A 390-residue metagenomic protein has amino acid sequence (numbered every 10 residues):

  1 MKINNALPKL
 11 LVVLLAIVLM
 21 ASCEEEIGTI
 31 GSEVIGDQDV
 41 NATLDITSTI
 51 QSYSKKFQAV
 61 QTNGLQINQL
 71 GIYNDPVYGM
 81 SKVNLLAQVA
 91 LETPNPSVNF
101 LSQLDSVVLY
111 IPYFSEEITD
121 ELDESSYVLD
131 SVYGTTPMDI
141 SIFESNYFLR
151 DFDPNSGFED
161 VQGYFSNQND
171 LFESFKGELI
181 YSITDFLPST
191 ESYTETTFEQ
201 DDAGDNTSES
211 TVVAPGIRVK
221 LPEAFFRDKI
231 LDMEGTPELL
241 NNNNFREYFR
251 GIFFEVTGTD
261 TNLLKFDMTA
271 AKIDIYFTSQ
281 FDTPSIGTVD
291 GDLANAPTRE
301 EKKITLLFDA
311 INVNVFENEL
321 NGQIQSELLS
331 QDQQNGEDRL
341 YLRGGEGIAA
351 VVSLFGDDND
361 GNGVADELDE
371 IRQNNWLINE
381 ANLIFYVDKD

Functional and structural regions predicted by a protein language model:
K2-D390: Secreted, disulfide-rich extracellular signaling modules
